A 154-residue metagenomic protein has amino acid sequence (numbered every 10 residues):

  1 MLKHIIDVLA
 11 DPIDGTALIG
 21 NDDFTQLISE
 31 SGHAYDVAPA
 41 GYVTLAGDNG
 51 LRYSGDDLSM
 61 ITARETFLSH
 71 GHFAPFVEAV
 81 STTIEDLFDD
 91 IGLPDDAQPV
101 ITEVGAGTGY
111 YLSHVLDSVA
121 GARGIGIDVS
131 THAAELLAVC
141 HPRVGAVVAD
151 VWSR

Functional and structural regions predicted by a protein language model:
M1-G55: N-terminal auxiliary segments of SAM/dcSAM-dependent transferases
Y53-A79, T83, L87: Class I SAM-dependent methyltransferase Rossmann-like catalytic core, especially the SAM/SAH-binding loop
D96-G107: Conserved class I S-adenosyl-L-methionine
T108-A120: Conserved SAM-binding loop of SAM-dependent methyltransferases across substrates and taxa, primarily the Class I
A122-I125: Short beta-strand element of Class I
D128-H132: Conserved SAM/SAH-binding beta-strand->alpha-helix loop
L137-A138: Conserved SAM-binding loop
P142-S153: Conserved SAM-binding strand-loop segment of SAM-dependent methyltransferases
